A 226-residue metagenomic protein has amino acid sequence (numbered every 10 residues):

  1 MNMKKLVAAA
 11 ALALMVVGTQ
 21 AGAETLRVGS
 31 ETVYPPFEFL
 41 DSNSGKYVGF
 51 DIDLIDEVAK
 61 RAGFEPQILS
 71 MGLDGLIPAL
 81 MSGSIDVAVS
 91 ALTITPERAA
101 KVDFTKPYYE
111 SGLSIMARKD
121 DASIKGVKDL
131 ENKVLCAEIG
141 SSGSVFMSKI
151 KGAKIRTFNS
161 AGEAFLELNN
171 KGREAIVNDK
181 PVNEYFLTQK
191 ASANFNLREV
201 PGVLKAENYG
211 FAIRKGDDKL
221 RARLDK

Functional and structural regions predicted by a protein language model:
E24-A91, A100: Extracytoplasmic small-molecule ligand-binding "clamshell" domains of the periplasmic binding protein/Venus flytrap
T32, E110-A117, K180, E184 (+1 more regions): Periplasmic-binding protein-like
E38-S42, I55-G63, V127, G140-A161 (+1 more regions): Ligand-binding cleft/hinge of the Venus flytrap
I52, Q67-P78, A122-S123, S141 (+2 more regions): Short helix-initiation/N-cap motifs at beta->coil->alpha
I52-R61, D121, K128-D129, V134 (+3 more regions): Extended ligand-binding regions for polar small-molecule ligands
K60-R61, S70, D74-V87, K101-D103 (+3 more regions): Short helices/loops that flank or line small-molecule/ion binding pockets
F64, L92-I94, K106-I155: A conserved helix-loop-strand patch within extracytoplasmic ligand-binding domains of the periplasmic binding
G75-P78, S90-A100, F146-K149, E174-K205: A ligand-binding cleft/hinge motif common to bilobed small-molecule-binding domains
